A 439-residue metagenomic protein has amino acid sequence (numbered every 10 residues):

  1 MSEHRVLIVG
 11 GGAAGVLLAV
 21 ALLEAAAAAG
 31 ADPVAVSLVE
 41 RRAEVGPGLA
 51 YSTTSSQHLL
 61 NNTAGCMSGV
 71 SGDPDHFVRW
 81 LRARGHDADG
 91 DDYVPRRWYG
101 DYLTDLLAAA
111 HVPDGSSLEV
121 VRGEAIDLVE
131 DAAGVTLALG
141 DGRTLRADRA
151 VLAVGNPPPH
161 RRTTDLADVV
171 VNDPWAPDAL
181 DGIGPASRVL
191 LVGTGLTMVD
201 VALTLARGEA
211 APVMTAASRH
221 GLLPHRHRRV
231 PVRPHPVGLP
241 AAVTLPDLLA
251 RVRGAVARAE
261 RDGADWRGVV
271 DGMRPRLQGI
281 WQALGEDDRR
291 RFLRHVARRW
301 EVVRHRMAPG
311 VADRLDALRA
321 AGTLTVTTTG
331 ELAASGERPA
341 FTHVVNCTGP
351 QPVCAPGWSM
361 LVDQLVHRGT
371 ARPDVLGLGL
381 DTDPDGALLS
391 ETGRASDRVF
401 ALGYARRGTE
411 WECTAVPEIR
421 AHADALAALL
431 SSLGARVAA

Functional and structural regions predicted by a protein language model:
M1-A43, L49, H86-V243, A250-G434 (+1 more regions): Flavin (primarily FAD) cofactor-binding/catalytic cores of flavoenzymes
S52-H76, V232-D247, G310-D313: N-terminal glycine-rich dinucleotide-binding loop that anchors FAD/FMN and/or NAD(P) in oxidoreductases
L81: C-terminal interaction modules of eukaryotic adaptor/scaffold proteins
